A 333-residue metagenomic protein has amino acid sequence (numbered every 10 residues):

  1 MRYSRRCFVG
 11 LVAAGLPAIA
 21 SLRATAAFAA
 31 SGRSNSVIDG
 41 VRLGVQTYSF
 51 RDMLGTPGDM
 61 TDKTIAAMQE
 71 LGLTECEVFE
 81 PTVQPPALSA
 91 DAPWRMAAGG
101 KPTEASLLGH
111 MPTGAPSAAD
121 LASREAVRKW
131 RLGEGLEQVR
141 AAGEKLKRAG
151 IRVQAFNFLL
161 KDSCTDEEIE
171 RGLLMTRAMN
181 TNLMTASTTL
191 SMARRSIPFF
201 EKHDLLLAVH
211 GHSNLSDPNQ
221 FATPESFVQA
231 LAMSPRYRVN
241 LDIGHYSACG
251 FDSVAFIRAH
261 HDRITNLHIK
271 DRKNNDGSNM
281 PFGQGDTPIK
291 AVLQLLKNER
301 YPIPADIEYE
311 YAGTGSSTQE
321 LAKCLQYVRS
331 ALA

Functional and structural regions predicted by a protein language model:
R2-L22, A26-G44, S49-T74, V83-P116 (+4 more regions): Histidine-acidic metal/acid-base catalytic patches
V12-S21, N35, L132, Q138-V139 (+2 more regions): Active-site acidic/histidine proton-transfer and metal-coordination neighborhood in alpha/beta enzyme cores
S49, F79-E80, N157, G211: Residue-level recognition of beta-strand->loop/alpha-helix junctions
G55, L132-G133, S163, S187 (+2 more regions): Residue-level marker of alpha-helix boundaries and capping positions
C76-P81, V153-F156, T185-A186, P304-I307: Short beta-strand segments at enzyme active-site cores
A92-T103, S123-R124, G135-K145, A149: Aromatic-lined substrate-binding rim segments of carbohydrate-active enzymes
H110-R140: Intrinsically disordered, low-complexity acidic Ser/Thr-rich regulatory segments
